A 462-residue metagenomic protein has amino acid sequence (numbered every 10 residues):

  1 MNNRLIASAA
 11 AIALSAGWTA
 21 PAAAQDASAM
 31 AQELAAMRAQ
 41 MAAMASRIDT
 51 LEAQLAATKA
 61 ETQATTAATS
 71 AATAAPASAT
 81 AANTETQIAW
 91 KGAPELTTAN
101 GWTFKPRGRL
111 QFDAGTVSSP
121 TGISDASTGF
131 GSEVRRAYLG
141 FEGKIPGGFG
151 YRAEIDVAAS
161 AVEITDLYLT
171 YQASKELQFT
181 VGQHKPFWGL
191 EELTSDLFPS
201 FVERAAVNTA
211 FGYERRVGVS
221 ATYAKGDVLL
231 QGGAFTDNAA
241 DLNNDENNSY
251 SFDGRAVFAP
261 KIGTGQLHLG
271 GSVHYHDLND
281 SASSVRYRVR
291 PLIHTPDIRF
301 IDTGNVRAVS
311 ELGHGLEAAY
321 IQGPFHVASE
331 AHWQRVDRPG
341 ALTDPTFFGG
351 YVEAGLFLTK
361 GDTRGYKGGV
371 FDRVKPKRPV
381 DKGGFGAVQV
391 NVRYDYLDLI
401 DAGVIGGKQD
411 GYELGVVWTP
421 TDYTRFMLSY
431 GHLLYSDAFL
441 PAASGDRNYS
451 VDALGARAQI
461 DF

Functional and structural regions predicted by a protein language model:
M1-A23: Gram-negative bacterial Sec-dependent N-terminal signal peptides
A22-Q111, L358, D362-K377, F462: N-terminal periplasmic/intermembrane-space "pro-region" immediately following the signal or transit peptide
E33, E52, E154, E191 (+5 more regions): Acidic-residue sensor for enzyme active/binding pockets
E33-M37, A45-D49, T58, Q111 (+8 more regions): A general secondary-structure boundary signal
M37, I123-T128, A442-G445: Short glycine-enriched, charge-decorated loop/helix-capping segments at active-site entrances that position
Q87, K91-N279, T346-K382, Q389-N391 (+2 more regions): Outer membrane beta-barrel
S283-F462: Outer-membrane beta-barrel pore domains
